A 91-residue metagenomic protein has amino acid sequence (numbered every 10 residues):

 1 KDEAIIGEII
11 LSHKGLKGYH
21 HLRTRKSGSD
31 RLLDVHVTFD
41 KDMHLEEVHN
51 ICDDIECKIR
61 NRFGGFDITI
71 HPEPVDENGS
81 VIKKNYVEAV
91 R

Functional and structural regions predicted by a protein language model:
K1-R91: Peripheral (non-transmembrane) domains and long loops of multi-pass membrane proteins
